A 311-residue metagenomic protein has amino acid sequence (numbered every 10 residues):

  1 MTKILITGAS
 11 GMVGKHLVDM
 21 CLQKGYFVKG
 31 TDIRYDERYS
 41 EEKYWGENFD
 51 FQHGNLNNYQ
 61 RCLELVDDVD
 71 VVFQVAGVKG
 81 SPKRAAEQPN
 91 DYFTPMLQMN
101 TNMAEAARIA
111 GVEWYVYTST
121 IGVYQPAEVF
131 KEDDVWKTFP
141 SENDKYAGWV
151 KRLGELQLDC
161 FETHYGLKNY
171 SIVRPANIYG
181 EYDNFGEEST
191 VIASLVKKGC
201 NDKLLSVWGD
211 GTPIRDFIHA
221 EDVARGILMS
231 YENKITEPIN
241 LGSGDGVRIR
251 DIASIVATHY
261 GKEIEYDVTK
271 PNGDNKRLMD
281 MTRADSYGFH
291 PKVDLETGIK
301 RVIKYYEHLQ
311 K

Functional and structural regions predicted by a protein language model:
I4-K24: N-terminal Rossmann NAD(P)H-binding glycine-rich loop of SDR-like oxidoreductase domains
L56-P95: NAD(P)H-binding glycine-rich loop region in Rossmannoid oxidoreductase-like domains and their noncatalytic homologs
V72, A86-Y115: NAD(P)-cofactor binding segment of oxidoreductase domains
P82, Y117-K131, Y146-R152, H164 (+1 more regions): Conserved catalytic-site region of short-chain dehydrogenase/reductase
R84, K137-D144, Y170-N184, S194-I218 (+2 more regions): A conserved pocket-lining segment of Rossmann-fold NAD(P)-dependent short-chain dehydrogenase/reductase
T101-D144, S171: Conserved Rossmann-fold NAD(P)-dependent oxidoreductase catalytic core, especially the SDR/UDP-sugar
E142-S171, G199-N201: Active-site Tyr-X1-5-Lys
C200-K311: C-terminal substrate-binding subdomain of Rossmann-fold SDR/epimerase-dehydratase oxidoreductases
